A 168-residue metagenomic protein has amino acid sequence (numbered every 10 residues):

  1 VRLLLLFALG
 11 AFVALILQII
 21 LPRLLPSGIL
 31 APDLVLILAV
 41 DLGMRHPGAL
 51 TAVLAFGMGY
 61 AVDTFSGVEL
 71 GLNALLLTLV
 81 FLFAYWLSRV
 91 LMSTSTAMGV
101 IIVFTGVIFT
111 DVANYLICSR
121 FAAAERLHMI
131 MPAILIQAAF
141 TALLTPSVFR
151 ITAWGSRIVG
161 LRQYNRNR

Functional and structural regions predicted by a protein language model:
V1-R168: Terminal, non-globular segments
